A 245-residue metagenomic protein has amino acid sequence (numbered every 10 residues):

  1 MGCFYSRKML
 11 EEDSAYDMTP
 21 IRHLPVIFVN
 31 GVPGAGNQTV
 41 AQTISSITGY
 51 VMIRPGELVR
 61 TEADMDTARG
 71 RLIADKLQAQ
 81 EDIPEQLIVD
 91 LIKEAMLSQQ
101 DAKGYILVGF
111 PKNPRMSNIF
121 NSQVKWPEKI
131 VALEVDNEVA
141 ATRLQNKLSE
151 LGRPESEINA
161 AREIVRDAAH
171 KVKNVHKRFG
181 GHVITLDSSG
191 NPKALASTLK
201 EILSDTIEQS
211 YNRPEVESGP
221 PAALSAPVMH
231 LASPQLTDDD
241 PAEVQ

Functional and structural regions predicted by a protein language model:
M1-Q245: Glycine-rich phosphate-binding loop of ATP-dependent small-molecule kinases
